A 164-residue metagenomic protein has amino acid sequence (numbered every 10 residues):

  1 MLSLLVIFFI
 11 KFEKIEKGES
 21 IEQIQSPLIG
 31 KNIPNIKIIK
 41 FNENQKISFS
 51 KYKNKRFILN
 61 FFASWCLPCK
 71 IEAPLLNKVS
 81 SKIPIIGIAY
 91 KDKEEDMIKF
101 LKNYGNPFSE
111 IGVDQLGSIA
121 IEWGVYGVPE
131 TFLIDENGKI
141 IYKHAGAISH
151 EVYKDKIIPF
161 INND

Functional and structural regions predicted by a protein language model:
M1-K37, D164: N-terminal targeting signals for export/organelle localization
I36-F57: A short beta-strand-turn-helix
K55-F57, F61-W65, G127: Short pre-active-site segment immediately N-terminal to redox-active cysteine/selenocysteine motifs in thiol-based
K70-G105, Q115-I121: Structural microenvironment flanking redox-active thiols in thiol-disulfide oxidoreductases
N103-P107, D114-D164: Thiol/disulfide oxidoreductase modules built on the thioredoxin-like
